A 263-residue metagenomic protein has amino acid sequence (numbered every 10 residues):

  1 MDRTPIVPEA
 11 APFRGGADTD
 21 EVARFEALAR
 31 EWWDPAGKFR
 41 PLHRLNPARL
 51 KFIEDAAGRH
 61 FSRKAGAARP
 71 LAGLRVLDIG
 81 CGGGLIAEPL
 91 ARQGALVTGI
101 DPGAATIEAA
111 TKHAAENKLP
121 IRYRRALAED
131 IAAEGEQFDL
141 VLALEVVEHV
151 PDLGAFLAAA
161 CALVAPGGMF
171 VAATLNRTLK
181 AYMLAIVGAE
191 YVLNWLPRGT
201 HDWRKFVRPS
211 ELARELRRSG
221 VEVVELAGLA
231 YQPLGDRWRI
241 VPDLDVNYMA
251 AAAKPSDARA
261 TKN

Functional and structural regions predicted by a protein language model:
D2-F39: N-terminal, positively charged/glycine-rich alpha-helical extensions of SAM-dependent methyltransferases
R44-A72: Conserved alpha-helix/loop element of class I SAM-dependent methyltransferases that forms part of the SAM/SAH-binding
K64-R69, L74-L179, A250-A252: Conserved SAM-binding loop
A181-Y191: Short, flexible, mixed-charge acidic loops at enzyme active sites
N194-E211: Acceptor-substrate binding/catalytic loop of class I
R208-P209, A213-E222: Substrate-binding/catalytic lobe of Class I Rossmann-like enzymes that use SAM or dcSAM, i.e., the mid-to-C-terminal
V221-Q232: Conserved S-adenosyl-L-methionine
R237-N263: Core SAM-dependent methyltransferase catalytic element
